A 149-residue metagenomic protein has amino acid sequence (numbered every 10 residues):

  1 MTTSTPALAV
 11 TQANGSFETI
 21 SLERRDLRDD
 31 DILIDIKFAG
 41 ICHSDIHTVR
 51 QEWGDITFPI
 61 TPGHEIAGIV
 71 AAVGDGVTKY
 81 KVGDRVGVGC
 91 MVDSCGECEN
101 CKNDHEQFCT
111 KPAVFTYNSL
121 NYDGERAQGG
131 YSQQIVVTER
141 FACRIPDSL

Functional and structural regions predicted by a protein language model:
M1-A67, Q133-V137: Short N-terminal strand-loop motif that marks the start of NAD(P)H/FAD-dependent oxidoreductase cofactor-binding domains
T2-N14, Y80-V86, E97, F108-V114 (+1 more regions): Short, charged N-terminal helix-start/capping segments
T5, T19, W53, K81-D84 (+4 more regions): A near-ubiquitous, low-amplitude feature marking generic local secondary-structure context
R25-A39, E52-K102, Q107, Q128 (+1 more regions): Glycine-rich beta-strand-centered segment in the early N-terminal region that forms part of a ligand/cofactor-binding
C95-L149: NAD(P)H dinucleotide-binding glycine-rich loop of Rossmann-like/cofactor-binding domains, especially the beta1-alpha1
